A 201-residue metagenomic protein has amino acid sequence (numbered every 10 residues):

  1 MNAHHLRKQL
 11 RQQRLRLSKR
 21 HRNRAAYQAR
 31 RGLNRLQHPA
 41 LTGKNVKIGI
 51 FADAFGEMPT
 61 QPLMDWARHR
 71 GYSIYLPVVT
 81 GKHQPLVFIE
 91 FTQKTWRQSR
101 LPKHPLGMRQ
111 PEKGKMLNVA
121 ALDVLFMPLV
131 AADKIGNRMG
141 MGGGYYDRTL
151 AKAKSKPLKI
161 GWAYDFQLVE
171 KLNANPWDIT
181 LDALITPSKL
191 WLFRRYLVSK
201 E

Functional and structural regions predicted by a protein language model:
M1-N118: N-terminal active-site beta-alpha-beta segment that forms phosphate/nucleotide-binding and substrate-recognition loops
H83-E201: Conserved phosphate- and dinucleotide-binding cores of soluble alpha/beta proteins, encompassing both enzyme active
